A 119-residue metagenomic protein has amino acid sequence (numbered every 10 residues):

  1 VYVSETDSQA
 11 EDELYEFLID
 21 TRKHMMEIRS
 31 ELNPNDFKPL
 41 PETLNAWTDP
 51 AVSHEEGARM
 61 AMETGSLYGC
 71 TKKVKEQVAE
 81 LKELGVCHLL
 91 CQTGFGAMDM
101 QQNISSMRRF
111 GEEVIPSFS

Functional and structural regions predicted by a protein language model:
V1-V86: An alpha-helical appendage that flanks or caps ligand/catalytic pockets
N33, F37, C91-M107: Glycine-rich, proline-tolerant flexible connector loops at the mouths of alpha/beta enzymes
Y68, F95, F110: Short glycine-rich loop/turn motifs that provide flexible caps or phosphate-binding loops at active sites
K73-E76, S105, R109: Generic recognition of stable, solvent-exposed alpha-helical segments in well-folded globular domains
G85-L89, S119: Short, well-ordered coil/turn segments that N-cap beta-strands
M107-S119: Alpha-helix-loop-beta-strand connector modules within alpha/beta enzyme cores
